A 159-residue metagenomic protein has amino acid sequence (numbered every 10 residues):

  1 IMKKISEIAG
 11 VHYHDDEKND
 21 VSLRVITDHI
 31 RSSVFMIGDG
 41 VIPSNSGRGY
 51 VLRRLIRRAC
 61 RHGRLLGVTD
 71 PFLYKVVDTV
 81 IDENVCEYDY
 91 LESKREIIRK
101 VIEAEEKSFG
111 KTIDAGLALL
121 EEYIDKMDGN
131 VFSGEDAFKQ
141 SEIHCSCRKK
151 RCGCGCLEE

Functional and structural regions predicted by a protein language model:
I1-E159: A glycine- and charged-residue-rich anion-binding loop/surface
